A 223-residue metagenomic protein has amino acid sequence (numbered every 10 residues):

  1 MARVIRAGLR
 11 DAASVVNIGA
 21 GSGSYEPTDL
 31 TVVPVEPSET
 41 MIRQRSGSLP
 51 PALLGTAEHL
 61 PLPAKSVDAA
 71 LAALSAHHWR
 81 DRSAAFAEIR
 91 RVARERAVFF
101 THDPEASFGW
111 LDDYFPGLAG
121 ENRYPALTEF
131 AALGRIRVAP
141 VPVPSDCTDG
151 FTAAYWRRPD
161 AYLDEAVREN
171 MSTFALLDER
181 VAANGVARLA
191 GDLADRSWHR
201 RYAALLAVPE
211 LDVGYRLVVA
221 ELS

Functional and structural regions predicted by a protein language model:
M1-A13, S24: Conserved alpha-helix/loop element of class I SAM-dependent methyltransferases that forms part of the SAM/SAH-binding
A12, V67-D68, R94: Local beta-strand N-terminus motif with an aromatic residue
S14-L60: Class I SAM-dependent methyltransferase SAM/SAH-binding core
E58-A69: A short acidic, Gly/Pro-enriched loop at the edge of an enzyme's catalytic core that lines a small-molecule cofactor
D68-S83, D103: A short SAM/SAH-binding and catalytic strip from SAM-dependent methyltransferases
S83-A97: A short glycine-rich, Lys/Arg-flanked "PGG" loop and its adjoining helix->strand segment in the class I
E95-P159: Conserved catalytic/acceptor-binding region of the Class I
V141-S223: Conserved Class I S-adenosyl-L-methionine
